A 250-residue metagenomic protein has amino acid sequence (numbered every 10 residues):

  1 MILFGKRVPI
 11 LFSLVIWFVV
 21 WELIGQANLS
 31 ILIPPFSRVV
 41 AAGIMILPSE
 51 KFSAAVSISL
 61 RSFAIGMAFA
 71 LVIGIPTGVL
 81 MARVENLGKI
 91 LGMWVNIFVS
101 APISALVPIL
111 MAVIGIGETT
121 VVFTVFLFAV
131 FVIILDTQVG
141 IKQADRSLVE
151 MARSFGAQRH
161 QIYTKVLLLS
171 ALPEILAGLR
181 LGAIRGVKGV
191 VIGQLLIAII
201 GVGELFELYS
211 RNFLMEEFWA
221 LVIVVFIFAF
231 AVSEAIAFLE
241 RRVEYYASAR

Functional and structural regions predicted by a protein language model:
V8, F12, I16-V20, S53 (+5 more regions): Hydrophobic alpha-helical transmembrane segments of multipass integral membrane proteins, especially permease/channel
P9, A54-S62, A112-I133, E217-V222: Loop-to-helix entry region at the N-terminal start of transmembrane alpha-helices in multi-pass membrane transporters
A27-A68: Periplasmic/extracellular loop-to-transmembrane helix junction in inner-membrane transport proteins
P76-A112, L135-A144, E150: Cytoplasmic-entry segments and transmembrane alpha-helices of multi-pass inner-membrane transporters
F123, L127, H160-G193, V232 (+1 more regions): Transmembrane alpha-helices
G140-L179, F206: Short cytoplasmic-facing helical segments at TM-TM junctions of multi-pass membrane proteins
V202-E240: Hydrophobic alpha-helical transmembrane segments of polytopic membrane proteins
E240-R250: Short cytosolic juxtamembrane segments of multi-pass membrane proteins
